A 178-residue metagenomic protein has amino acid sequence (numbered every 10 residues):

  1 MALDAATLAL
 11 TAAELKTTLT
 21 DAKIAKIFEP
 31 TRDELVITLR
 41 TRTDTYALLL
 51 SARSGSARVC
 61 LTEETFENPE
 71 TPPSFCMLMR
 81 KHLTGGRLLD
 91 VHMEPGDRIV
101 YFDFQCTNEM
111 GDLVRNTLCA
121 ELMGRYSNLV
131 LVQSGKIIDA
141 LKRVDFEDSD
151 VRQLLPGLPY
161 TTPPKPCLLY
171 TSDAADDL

Functional and structural regions predicted by a protein language model:
A2-A12, T17-C76: A cross-family signal for N-terminal binding/gating loops and helix N-caps that shape access to the active site
T43-S172: Phosphate/anion-contacting hairpin/loop surfaces
D173-L178: A short, hydrophobic C-terminal helix/tail in secreted or cell-surface proteins
